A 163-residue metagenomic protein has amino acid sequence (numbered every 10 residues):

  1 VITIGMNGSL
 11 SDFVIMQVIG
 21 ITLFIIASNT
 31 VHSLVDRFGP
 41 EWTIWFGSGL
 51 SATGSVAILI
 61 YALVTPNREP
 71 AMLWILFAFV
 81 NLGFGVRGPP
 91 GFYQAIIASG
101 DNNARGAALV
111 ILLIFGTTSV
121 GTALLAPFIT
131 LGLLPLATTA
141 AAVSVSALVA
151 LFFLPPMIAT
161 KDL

Functional and structural regions predicted by a protein language model:
V1-D12: Short amphipathic helix-loop junctions that connect adjacent transmembrane helices in Major Facilitator Superfamily/SLC
L10-V18, A108: Small-residue hotspots at the loop-to-helix junctions and early N-terminal turns of transmembrane alpha-helices
M16-F24, I114: Transmembrane alpha-helical segments of major facilitator superfamily
I21-N29, S119: Residue-level signature of mid-helix packing/kink "hotspots" within the transmembrane helices of 12-pass Major
A27-T43, I129: Helix-to-loop junctions at the C-terminal end of transmembrane segments in multipass secondary transporters
W42-G91: C-terminal transmembrane helical hairpin of 12-TM major facilitator-type secondary transporters
F92-L131, T139-A140: A late C-terminal transmembrane helix in Major Facilitator Superfamily
A141-L163: Multi-pass alpha-helical transporter architecture, strongest for 12-TM Major Facilitator/SLC carriers used
